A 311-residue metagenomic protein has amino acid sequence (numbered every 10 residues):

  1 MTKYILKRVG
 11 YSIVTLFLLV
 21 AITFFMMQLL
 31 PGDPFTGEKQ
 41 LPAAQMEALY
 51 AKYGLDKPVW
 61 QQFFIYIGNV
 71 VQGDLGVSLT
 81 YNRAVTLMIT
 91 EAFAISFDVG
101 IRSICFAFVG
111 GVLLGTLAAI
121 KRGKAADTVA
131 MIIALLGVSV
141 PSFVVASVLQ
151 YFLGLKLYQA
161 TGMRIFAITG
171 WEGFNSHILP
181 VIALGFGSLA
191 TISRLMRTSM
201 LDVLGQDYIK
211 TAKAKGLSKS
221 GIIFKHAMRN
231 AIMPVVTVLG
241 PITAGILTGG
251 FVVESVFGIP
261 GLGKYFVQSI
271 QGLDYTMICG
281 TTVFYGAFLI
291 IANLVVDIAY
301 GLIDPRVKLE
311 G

Functional and structural regions predicted by a protein language model:
T2-K3, T90-A126, S142, T169-G311: Alpha-helical transmembrane segments of integral membrane proteins, especially multi-pass inner/plasma-membrane
L6-S12: N-terminal signal-anchor/signal peptide hydrophobic helix marking the start of the first transmembrane segment
T15-F64, L157-S176: Hydrophobic alpha-helical transmembrane segments of membrane transport/permease proteins and related membrane-embedded
L16, V20, F24-L29, F143 (+4 more regions): Membrane-embedded alpha-helical segments of multi-pass transporters/permeases
A21, A44, P58, Q62-Y66 (+8 more regions): Generic alpha-helical secondary structure signal
T23-L30, Y66-N69, I132-M163, A183-S188 (+1 more regions): Membrane-water interface segments at the C-terminal ends of transmembrane alpha-helices in multi-pass inner-membrane
M26, L30, E38-P42, V71 (+9 more regions): Hydrophobic aliphatic residues
D56-V112: An internal, D/E-rich "acidic patch" concept
